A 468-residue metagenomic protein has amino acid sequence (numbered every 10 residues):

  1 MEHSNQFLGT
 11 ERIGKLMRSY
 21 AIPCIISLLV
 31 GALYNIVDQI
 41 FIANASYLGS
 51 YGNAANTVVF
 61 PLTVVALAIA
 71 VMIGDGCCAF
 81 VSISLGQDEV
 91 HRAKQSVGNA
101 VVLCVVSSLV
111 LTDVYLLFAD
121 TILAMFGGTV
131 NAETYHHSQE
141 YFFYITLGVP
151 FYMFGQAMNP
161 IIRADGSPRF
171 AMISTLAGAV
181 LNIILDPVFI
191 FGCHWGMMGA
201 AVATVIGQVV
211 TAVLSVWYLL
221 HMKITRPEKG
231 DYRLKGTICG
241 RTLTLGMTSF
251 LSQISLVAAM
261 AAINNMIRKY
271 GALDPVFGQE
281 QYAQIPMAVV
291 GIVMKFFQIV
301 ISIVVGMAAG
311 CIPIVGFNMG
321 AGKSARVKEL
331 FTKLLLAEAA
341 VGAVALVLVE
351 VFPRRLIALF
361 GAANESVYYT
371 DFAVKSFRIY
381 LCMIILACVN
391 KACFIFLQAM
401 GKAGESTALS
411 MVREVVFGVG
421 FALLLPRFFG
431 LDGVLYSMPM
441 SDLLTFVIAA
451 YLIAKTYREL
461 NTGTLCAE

Functional and structural regions predicted by a protein language model:
M1-A21, V81-G148, G192-M247, V315-M383 (+1 more regions): Short alpha-helical transmembrane segments in multi-pass integral membrane proteins
G9-L48, P61-G76, F80, V105-T112 (+5 more regions): N-terminal transmembrane alpha-helices
S19-D38, Y144, G178, G207-T211 (+3 more regions): Transmembrane helical elements of multi-pass membrane transporters/channels
C24, L28, I40, A79 (+15 more regions): Transmembrane alpha-helix boundary and packing residues in multipass membrane permease domains and related
S27, Y144-R163, A171-A179, A200-S215 (+5 more regions): Short runs within selected transmembrane alpha-helices of multi-pass transporters and secretion channels
L29, L33-A54, L123-A132, V188-W195 (+5 more regions): Helix-terminus/linker motif at the lipid-water interface of multi-pass membrane proteins
S50-P61, S138, F142, A201 (+2 more regions): Small-residue hotspots at the loop-to-helix junctions and early N-terminal turns of transmembrane alpha-helices
N53-D113, Y152-A171, M287-V347, V351-P353 (+1 more regions): Small-residue-rich hydrophobic transmembrane alpha-helices
